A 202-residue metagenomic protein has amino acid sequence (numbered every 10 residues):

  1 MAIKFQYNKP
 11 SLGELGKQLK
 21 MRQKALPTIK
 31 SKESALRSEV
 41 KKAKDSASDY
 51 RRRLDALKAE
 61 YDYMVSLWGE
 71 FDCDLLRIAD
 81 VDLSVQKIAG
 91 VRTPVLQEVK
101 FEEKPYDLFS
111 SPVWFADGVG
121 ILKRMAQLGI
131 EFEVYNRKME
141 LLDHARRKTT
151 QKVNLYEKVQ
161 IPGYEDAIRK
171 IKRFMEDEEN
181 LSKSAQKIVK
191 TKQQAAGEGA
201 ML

Functional and structural regions predicted by a protein language model:
M1-L202: Charge-rich amphipathic alpha-helical interaction elements
